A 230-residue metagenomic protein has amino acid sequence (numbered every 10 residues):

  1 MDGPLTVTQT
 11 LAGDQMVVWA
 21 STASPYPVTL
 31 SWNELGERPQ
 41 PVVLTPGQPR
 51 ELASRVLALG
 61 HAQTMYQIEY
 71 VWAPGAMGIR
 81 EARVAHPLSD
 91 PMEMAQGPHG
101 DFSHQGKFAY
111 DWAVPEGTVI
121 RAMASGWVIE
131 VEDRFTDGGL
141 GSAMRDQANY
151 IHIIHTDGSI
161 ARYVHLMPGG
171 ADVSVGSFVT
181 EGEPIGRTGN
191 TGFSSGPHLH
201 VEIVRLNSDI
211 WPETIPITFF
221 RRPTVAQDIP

Functional and structural regions predicted by a protein language model:
M1-G13: Low-complexity, acidic Ser/Thr/Pro/Gly-rich terminal tails and inter-domain linkers that flank the onset of structured
V17-Y26: Asparagine-centered strand-capping/turn motif at beta-strand->loop junctions
Y26-E34, A122: Short, hydrophobic/aromatic beta-strand segments
V43-Q147: Surface-exposed, glycine-biased beta-strand/turn segments
A82-H86, A95, G141, Q147 (+2 more regions): Acidic, glycine-rich catalytic/binding loops that coordinate metals and/or anionic ligands
P115, G158-G182: Short histidine-centered loop motifs in beta-beta connectors
V119-V131, D172-T188: Short, well-structured beta-strand-loop connectors
F135-A143, T188-H200: Active-site loop architecture of trypsin-fold serine endopeptidases
